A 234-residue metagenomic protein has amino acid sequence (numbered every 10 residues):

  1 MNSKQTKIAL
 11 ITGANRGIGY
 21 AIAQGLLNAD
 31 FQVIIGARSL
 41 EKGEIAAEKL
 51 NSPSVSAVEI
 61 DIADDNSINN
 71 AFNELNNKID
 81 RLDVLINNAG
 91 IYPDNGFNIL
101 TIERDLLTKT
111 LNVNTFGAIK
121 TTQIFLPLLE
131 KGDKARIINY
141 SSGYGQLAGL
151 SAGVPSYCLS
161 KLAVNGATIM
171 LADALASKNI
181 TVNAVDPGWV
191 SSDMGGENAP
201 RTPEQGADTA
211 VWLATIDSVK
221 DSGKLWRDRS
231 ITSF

Functional and structural regions predicted by a protein language model:
N2-I34: Canonical Rossmann dinucleotide-binding motif of NAD(H)/NADP(H)-dependent dehydrogenases/reductases, specifically
A29-I45: Conserved glycine-rich Rossmann-like NAD(P)H-binding loop of the short-chain dehydrogenase/reductase
L40, E59-N70: The beta1-alpha1 cofactor-binding region of Rossmann-like NAD(H)/NADP(H)-dependent oxidoreductases
E74-N87, P93, T181: A glycine-rich helix->loop->beta "capping" turn within Rossmann-like NAD(P)(H)-dependent oxidoreductase domains
I86, T121-F125, L129, A167-T168 (+1 more regions): Hydrophobic positions on the long internal alpha-helix of Rossmann-like NAD(P)-dependent oxidoreductase domains
I91-L111, I119, E130-S177: Catalytic loop of short-chain dehydrogenase/reductase
S177, A184-P187, G196-F234: C-terminal helical subdomain
